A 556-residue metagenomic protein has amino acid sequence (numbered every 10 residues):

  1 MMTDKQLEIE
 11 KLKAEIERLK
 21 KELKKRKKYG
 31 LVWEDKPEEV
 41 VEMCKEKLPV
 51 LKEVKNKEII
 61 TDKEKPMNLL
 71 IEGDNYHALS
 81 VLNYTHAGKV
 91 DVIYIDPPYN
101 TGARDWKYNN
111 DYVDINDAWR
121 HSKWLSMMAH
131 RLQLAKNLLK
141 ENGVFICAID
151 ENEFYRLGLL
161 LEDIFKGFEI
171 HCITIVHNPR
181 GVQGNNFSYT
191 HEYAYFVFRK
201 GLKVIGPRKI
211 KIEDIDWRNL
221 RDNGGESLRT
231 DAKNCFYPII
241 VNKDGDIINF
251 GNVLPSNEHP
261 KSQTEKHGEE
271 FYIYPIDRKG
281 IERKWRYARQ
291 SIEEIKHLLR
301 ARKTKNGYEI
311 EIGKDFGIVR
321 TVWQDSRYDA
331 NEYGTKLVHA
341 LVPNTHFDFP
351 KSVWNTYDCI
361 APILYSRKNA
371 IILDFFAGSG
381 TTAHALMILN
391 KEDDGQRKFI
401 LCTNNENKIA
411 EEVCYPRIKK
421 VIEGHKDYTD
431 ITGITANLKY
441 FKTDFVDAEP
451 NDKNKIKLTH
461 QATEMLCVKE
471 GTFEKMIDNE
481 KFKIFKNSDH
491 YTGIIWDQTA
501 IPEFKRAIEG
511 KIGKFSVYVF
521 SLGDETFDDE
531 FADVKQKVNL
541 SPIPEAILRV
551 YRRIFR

Functional and structural regions predicted by a protein language model:
M1-Y94, G102-H130, L522-E525: DnaQ-like (DEDDh/DEDDy) 3′-5′ exonuclease domain used for proofreading and 3′-end trimming on nucleic acids
L12-R18, K200-H339, D358: Active-site-adjacent helix-turn-beta-strand microarchitecture at beta-sheet edges that either contains or buttresses
L31-M43, D117-H121, L125, F154 (+1 more regions): Conserved S-adenosyl-L-methionine
I59-T61, G73-Y76, S80-V144, N152 (+4 more regions): SAM-dependent methyltransferase catalytic-core segment centered on the flexible catalytic loop and adjoining short
I59-V81, E332-N369, I388: Glycine-rich adenosyl-nucleotide cofactor-binding module
H121-I173, Y415-I422, K426: Conserved Class I SAM-dependent methyltransferase catalytic core
I170-K200: Class I S-adenosyl-L-methionine
I388, E392-R556: PRPP-dependent phosphoribosyltransferase catalytic core
